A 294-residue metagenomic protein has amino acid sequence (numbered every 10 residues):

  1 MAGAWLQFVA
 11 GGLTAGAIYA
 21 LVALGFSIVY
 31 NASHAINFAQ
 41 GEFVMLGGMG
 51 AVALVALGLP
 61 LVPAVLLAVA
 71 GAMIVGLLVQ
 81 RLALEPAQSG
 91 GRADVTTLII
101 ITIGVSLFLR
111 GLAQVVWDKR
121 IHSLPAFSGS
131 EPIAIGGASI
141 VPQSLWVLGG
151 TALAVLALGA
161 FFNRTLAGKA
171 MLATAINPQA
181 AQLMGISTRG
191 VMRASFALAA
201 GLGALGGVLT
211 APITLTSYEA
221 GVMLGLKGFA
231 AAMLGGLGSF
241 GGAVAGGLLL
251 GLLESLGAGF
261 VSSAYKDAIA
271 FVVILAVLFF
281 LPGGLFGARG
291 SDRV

Functional and structural regions predicted by a protein language model:
M1-V22, G50, V62-A64, G91-T97 (+4 more regions): Membrane-interfacial amphipathic/re-entrant helices at transmembrane-helix boundaries
V9, A15-G16, S139-S217, G235 (+1 more regions): Helix-loop-helix "hairpin" substructures at the membrane interface of multi-pass membrane proteins
A10, A32-L78, L82, F260: Membrane-embedded helix boundary and interhelical linker motif in transport proteins
Y19, A23, L59-A70, R193-G203 (+1 more regions): Transmembrane alpha-helical segments in multi-pass inner-membrane proteins
S33-I36, A64, I74-R120, F161-L166 (+3 more regions): Short loop segments and helix-boundary regions at transmembrane helix junctions of multi-pass inner-membrane proteins
A51-A53, V69-V75, I103-A113, G150-G159 (+3 more regions): Hydrophobic core segments of alpha-helical transmembrane domains in multi-pass membrane transport and ion-translocation
V79, K119-E131, G247-L248: Peri-membrane helix termini and adjoining interfacial loops of integral membrane proteins
V116, Q182-L183, S187-G190, V261-V294: Cytosolic-side transmembrane-helix boundaries in multi-pass membrane proteins
